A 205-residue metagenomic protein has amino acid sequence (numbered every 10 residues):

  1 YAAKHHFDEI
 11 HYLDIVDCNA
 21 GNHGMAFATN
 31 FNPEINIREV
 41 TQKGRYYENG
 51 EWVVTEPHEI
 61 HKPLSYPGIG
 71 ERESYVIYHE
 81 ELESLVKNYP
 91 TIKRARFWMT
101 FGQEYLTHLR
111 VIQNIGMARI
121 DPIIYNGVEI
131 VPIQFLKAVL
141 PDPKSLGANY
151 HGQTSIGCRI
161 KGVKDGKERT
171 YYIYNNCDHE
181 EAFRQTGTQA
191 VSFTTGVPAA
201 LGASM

Functional and structural regions predicted by a protein language model:
A2-M205: C-terminal catalytic/substrate-binding lobe primarily of soluble NAD(P)-dependent oxidoreductases
